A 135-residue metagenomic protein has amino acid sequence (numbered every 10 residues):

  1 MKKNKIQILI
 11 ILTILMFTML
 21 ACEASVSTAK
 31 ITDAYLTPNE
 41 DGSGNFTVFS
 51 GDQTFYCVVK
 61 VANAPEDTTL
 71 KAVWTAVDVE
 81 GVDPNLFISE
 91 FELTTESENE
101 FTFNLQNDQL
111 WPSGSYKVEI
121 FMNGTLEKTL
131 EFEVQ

Functional and structural regions predicted by a protein language model:
K2-L9: Bacterial N-terminal signal peptides that target proteins for export
T18-A21: C-terminal motif of bacterial Sec signal peptides marking the signal peptidase cleavage site
E23-S115, E119-E131: Contiguous segments within soluble domain cores/interaction surfaces
